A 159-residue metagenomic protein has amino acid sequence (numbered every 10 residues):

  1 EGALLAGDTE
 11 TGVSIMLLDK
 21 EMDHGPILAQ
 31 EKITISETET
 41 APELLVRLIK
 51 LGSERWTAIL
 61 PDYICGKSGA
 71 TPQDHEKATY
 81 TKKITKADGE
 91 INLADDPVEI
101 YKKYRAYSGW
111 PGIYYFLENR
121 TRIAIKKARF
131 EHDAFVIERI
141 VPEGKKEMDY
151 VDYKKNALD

Functional and structural regions predicted by a protein language model:
E1-G2, K82, E143-K146: Generic secretory/membrane-interface signal
E1-Y80: Donor/substrate-binding cores of folate-linked one-carbon enzymes
G7-T9, K83-T85, A106-G109: A short catalytic or substrate-binding loop motif that flags glycine-/basic-rich loops and adjacent residues that bind
E76-I91: PAPS-dependent sulfotransferase catalytic core
D88-D159: An anion-binding loop in the catalytic cleft
